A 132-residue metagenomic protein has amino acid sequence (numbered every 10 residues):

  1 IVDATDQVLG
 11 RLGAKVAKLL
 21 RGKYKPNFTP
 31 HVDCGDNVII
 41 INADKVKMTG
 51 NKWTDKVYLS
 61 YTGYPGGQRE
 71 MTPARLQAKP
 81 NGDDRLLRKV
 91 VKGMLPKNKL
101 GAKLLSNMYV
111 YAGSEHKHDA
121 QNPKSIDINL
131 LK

Functional and structural regions predicted by a protein language model:
I1-K89, K99, K117-K132: Ribosome large-subunit tunnel/peptidyl-transferase-proximal elements
L87-R88, K92, L105: Hydrophobic, well-ordered secondary-structure segments
P96-Y111: C-terminal structural segments of small proteins and small subunits
